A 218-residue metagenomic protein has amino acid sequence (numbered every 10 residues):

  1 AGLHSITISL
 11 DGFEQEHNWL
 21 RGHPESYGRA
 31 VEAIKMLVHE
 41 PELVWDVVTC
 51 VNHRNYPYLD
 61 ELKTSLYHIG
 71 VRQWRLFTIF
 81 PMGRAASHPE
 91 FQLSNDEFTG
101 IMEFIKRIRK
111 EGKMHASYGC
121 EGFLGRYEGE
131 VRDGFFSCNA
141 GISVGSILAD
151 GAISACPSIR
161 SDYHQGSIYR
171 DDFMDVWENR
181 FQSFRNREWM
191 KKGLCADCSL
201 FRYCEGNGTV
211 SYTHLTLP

Functional and structural regions predicted by a protein language model:
A1-F80, F91-S94: Radical SAM/AdoMet-radical enzyme domain recognition
I6, G151, D171: Acidic/histidine-rich catalytic cores of soluble enzymes
V31, D60, T99-K106, M174 (+3 more regions): Generic alpha-helical structural signal
H39-E42, H68, R107-E111, N186: Secondary-structure boundary motif
Y56-Y58, F80-D162, F201-Y203: A C-terminal junction/extension of Radical SAM enzymes
I159-G206: Membrane-interface junctions of multi-pass transporters
N207-S211: Short cysteine/histidine-rich zinc-coordinating motifs and their immediately flanking basic loops
T213-P218: Conserved small/polar residues in nucleotide/adenosyl-binding loops
